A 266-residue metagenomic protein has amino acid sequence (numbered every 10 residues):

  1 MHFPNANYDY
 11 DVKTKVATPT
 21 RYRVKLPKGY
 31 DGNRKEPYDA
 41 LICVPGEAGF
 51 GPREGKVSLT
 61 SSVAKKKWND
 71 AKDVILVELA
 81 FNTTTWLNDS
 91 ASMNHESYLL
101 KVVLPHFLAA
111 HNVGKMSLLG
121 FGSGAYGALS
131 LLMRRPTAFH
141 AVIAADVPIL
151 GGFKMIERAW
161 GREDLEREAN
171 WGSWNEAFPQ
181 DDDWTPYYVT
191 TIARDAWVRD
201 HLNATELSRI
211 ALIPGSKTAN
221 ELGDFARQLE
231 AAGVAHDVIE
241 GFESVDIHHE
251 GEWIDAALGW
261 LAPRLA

Functional and structural regions predicted by a protein language model:
M1-A266: Non-catalytic cap/lid and distal C-terminal segments of serine-dependent acyl enzymes
